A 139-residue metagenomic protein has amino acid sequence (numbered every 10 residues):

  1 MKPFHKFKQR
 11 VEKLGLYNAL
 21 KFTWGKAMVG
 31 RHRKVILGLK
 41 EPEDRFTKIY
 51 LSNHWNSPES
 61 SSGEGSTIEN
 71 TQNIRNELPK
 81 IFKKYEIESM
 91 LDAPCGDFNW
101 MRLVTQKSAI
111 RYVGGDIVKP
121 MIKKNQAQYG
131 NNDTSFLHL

Functional and structural regions predicted by a protein language model:
K2-L139: Conserved N-terminal segment of class I S-adenosyl-L-methionine
